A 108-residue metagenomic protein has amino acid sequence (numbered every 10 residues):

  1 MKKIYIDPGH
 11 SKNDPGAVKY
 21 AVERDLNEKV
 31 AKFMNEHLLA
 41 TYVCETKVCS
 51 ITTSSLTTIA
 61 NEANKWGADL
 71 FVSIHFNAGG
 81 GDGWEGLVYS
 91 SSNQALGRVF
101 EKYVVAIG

Functional and structural regions predicted by a protein language model:
K2-K3, K12, A21, D25-G108: Active-site-proximal helix/loop segments of hydrolytic enzymes
